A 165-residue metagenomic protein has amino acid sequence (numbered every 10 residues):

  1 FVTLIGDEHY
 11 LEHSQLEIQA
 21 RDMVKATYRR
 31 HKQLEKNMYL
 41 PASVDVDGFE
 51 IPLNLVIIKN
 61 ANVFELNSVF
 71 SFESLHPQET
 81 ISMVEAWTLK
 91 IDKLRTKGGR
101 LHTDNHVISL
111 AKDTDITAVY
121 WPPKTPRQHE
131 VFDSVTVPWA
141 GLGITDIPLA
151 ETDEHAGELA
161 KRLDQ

Functional and structural regions predicted by a protein language model:
F1-H13: Internal, conserved structured core segments that host functional sites
L16-M38, A42-F49, L53, K59-Q165: Charged, structured surface patches that assemble and position nucleic-acid processing machinery
